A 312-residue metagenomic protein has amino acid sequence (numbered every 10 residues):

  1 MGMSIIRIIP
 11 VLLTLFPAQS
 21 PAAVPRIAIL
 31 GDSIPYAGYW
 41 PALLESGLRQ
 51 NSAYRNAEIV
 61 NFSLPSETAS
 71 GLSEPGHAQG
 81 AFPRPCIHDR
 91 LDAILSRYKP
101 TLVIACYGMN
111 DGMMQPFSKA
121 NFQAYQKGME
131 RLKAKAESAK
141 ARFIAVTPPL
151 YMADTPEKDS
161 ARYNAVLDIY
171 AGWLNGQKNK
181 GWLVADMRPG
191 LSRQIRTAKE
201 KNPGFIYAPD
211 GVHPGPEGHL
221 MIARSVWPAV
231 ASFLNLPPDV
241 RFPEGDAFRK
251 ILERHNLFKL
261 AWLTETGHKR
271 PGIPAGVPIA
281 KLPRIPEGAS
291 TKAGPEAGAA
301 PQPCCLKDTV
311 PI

Functional and structural regions predicted by a protein language model:
G2-V11: Sec-dependent signal peptide recognition, specifically the positively charged N-region followed immediately by
V11-Q19: Hydrophobic h-region of N-terminal signal peptides that target proteins for export in Gram-negative bacteria
S20-S66, S70-S73, G80-A81, L91-K99 (+2 more regions): Serine-esterase "nucleophile elbow" of acetyl-processing enzymes
S33-Y36, L64-S70, L102, G108-M114 (+3 more regions): Solvent-exposed loop/turn segments at secondary-structure junctions within structured extracellular/periplasmic domains
P41, E45, H88, D92 (+6 more regions): Extracytoplasmic/secreted envelope proteins and their assembly/folding machinery, especially bacterial periplasmic
A53, K180, E200-I312: Conserved catalytic region of serine esterases and O-acyltransferases that act on ester linkages in lipids
E137-R142, W182: A short helix->loop->beta-strand "cap" motif at the edges of active sites that frequently abuts
A153-P189: Substrate-gating cap/lid alpha-helix
